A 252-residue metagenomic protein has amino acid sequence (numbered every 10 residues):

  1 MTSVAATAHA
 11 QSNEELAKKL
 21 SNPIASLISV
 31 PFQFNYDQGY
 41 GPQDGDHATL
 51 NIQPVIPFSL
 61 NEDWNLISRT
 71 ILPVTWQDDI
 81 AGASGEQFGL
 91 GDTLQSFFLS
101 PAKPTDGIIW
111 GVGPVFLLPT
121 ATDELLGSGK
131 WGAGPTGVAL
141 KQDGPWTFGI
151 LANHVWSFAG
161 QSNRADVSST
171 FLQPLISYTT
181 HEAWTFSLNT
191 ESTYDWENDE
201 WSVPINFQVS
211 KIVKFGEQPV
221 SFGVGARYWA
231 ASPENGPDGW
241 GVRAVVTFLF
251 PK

Functional and structural regions predicted by a protein language model:
V4-A10: Sec/Tat signal peptide C-region and signal peptidase I cleavage site
A10-K252: Transmembrane beta-barrel domains of Gram-negative outer membranes and organellar outer membranes
